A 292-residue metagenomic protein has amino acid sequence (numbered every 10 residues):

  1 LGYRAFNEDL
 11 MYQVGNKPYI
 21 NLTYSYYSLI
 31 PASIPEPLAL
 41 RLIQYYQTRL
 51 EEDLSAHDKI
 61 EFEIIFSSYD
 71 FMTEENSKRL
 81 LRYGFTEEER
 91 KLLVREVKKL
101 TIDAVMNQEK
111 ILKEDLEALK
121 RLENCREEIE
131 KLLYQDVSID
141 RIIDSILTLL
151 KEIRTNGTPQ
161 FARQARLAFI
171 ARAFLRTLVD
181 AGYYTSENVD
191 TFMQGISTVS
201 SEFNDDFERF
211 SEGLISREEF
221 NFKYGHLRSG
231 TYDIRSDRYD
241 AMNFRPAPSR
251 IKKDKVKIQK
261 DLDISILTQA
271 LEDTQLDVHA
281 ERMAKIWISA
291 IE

Functional and structural regions predicted by a protein language model:
L1-E292: Hydrophobic beta/alpha structural segments that scaffold and line small-molecule/cofactor pockets of phosphate-handling
